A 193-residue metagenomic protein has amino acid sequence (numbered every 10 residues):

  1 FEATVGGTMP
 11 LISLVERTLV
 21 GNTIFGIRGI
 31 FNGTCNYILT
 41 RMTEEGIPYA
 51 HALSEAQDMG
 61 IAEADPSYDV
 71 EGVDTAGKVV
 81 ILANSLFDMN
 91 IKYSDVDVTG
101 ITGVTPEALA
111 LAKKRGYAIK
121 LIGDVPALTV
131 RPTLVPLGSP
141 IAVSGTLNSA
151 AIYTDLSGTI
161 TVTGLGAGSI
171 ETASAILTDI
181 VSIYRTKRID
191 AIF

Functional and structural regions predicted by a protein language model:
F1-P10: N-terminal Rossmann-like NAD(P) cofactor-binding subdomain of oxidoreductases, focused on the glycine-rich
T8, F31, E45-Y49, G72-A76 (+4 more regions): Generic structural signal for well-ordered, non-membrane alpha-helical segments in soluble metabolic enzymes
I12-G77, L82: Conserved anion/nucleotide-ligand pocket segment
G21-I27, P126, L147-N148, L156-T159: Short coil/turn connectors at secondary-structure junctions
E45-P48, L86-Y93, S182-I189: Short helix-capping/linker segments at secondary-structure and domain boundaries
L53-I141, L147-S149: Substrate-binding/catalytic subdomain of NAD(P)-dependent oxidoreductase enzymes
G138-F193: ATP-dependent carboxylate/acyl-activation modules
